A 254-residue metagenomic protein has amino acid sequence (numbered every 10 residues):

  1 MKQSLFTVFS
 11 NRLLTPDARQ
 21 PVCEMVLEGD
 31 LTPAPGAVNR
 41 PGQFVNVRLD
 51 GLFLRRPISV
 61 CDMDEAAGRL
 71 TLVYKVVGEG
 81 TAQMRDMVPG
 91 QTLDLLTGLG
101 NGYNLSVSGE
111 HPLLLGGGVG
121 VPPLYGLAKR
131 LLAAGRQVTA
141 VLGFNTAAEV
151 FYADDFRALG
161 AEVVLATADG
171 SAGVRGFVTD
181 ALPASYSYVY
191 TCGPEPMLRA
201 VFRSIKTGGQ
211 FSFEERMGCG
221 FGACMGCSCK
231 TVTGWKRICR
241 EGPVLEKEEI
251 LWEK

Functional and structural regions predicted by a protein language model:
K2-P89: Ferredoxin-reductase
F53-D62, G100-V107, C239: Short, Lys/Arg- and Gly-enriched loop/turn segments at beta-strand edges
E79-R216: FNR/FR-type flavoprotein reductase catalytic core
P123, E214-P243: Local cysteine-cluster metal-coordination motifs and their immediate loop/turn environment, predominantly Fe-S cluster
P243-K254: Short microdomains enriched in Cys/His and/or Lys/Arg
